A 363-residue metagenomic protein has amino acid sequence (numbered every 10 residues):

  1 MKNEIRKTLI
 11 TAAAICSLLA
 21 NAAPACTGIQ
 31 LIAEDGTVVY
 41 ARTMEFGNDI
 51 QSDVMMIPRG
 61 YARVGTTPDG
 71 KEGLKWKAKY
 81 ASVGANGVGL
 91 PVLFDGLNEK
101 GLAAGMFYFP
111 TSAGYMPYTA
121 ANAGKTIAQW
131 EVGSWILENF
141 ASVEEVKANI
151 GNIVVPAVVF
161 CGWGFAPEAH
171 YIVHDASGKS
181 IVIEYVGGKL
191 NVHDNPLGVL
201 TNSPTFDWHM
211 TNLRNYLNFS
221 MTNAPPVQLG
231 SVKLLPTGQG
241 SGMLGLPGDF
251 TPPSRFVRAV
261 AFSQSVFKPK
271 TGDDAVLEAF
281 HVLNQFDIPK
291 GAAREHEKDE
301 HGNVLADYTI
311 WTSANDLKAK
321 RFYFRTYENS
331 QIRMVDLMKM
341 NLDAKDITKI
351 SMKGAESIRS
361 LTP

Functional and structural regions predicted by a protein language model:
K2-I10: Bacterial N-terminal signal peptides that target proteins for export
I10-A20: Bacterial N-terminal signal peptides
P24-V39, G47, V158-V159, A166-P167 (+2 more regions): C-terminus-biased signal that marks the final domain/tail of proteins
A25-G124, A157, P363: A contiguous strand-loop segment
V39-A41, A103-M106, I172-H174, V182 (+2 more regions): Structural recognition of the beta-strand scaffold that forms the well-ordered cores of secreted hydrolase catalytic
F46-N48, P110-S112, G188-L190, E328-I332: Short, surface-exposed beta-strand-loop junctions and turns on beta-sheet-rich folds
N122-V159, G272, V276-F280: Proteins synthesized as precursors that undergo proteolytic processing into mature forms
V143, K147-Y185: Aromatic- and glycine-enriched pocket-lining scaffold segments that form the walls of small-molecule binding clefts
